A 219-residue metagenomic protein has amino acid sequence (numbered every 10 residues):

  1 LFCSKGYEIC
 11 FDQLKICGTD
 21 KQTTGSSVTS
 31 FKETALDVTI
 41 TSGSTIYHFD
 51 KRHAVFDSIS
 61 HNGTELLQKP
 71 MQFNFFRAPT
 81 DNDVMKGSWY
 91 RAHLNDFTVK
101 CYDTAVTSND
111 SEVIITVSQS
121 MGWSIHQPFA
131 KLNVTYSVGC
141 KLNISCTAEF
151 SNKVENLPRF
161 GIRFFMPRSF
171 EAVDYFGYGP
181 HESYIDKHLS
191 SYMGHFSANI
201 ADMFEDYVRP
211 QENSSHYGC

Functional and structural regions predicted by a protein language model:
L1-F2, C140: Eukaryote-biased detector of low-complexity, proline/serine/threonine-rich segments and adjacent exposed loops
F2-S26: Short beta-strand elements
C17-C219: Beta-strand/loop-rich accessory regions of lumenal/periplasmic or secreted enzymes, predominantly carbohydrate-active
